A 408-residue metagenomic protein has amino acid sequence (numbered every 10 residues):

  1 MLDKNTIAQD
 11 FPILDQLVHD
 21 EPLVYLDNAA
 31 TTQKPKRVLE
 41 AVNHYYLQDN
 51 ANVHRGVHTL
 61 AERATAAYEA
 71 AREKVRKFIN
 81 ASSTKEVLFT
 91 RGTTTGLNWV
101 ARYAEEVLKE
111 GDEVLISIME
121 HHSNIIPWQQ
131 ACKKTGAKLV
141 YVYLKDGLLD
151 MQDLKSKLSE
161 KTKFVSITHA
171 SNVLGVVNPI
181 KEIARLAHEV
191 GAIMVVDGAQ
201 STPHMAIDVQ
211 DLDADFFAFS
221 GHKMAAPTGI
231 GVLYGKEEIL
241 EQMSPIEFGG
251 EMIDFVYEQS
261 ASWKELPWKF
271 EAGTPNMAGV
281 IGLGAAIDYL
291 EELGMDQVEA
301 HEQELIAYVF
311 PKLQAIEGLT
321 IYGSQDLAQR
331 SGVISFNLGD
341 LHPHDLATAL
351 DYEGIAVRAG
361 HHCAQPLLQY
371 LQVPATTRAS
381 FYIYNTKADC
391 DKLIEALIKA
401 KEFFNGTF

Functional and structural regions predicted by a protein language model:
M1-F408: Pyridoxal 5′-phosphate
